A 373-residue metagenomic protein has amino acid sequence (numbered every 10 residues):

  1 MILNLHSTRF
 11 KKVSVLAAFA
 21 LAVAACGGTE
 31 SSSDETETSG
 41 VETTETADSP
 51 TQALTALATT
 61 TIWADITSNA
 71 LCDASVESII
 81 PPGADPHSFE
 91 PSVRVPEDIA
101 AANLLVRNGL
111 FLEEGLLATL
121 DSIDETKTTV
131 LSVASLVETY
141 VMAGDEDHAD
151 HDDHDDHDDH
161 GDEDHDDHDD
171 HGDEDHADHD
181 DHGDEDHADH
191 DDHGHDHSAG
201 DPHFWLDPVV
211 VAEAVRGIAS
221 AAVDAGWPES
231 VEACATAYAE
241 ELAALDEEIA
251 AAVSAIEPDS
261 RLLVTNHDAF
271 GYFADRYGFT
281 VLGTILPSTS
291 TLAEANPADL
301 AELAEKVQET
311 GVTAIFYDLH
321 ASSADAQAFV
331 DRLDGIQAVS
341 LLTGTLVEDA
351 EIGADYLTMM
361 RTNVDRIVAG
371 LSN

Functional and structural regions predicted by a protein language model:
I2-N373: Extracytoplasmic metal-acquisition and chelation regions
